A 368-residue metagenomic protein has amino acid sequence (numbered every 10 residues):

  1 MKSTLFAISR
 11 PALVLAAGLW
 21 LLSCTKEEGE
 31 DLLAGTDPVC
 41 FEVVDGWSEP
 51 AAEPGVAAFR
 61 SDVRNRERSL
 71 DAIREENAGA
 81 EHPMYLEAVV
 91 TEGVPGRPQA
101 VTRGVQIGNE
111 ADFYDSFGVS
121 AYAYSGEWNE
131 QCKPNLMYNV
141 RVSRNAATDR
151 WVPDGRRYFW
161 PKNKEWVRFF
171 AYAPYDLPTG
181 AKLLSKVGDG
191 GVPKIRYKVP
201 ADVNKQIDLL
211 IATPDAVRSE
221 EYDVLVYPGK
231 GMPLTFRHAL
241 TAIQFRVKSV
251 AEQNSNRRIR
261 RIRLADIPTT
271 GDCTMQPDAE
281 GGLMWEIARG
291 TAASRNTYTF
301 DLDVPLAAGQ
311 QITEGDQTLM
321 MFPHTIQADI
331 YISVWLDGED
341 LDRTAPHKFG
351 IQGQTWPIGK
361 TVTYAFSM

Functional and structural regions predicted by a protein language model:
K2-A12: Bacterial N-terminal signal peptides that target proteins for export
W20-S23: C-terminal motif of bacterial Sec signal peptides marking the signal peptidase cleavage site
T25-E30: Bacterial lipoprotein signal-peptidase II cleavage site
D31-S255, T355-P357: Short, low-hydrophobicity acidic/polar segments
W128-D149, D154, C273, M284-G309 (+2 more regions): Short, surface-exposed loop motifs enriched in S/T, G, D/E and P with embedded aromatic residues
D149-P161, T299-D301, Q310-H324, Y364-A365: Exposed aromatic-hydrophobic patches
V203-G231, T235-Q317, I326-A328: Short helix-loop boundary/capping segments
V250-A251, H324, A328-M368: Exposed, polar/acidic Ser/Thr-rich sequence context and nearby capping/turn residues that mark flexible linkers
